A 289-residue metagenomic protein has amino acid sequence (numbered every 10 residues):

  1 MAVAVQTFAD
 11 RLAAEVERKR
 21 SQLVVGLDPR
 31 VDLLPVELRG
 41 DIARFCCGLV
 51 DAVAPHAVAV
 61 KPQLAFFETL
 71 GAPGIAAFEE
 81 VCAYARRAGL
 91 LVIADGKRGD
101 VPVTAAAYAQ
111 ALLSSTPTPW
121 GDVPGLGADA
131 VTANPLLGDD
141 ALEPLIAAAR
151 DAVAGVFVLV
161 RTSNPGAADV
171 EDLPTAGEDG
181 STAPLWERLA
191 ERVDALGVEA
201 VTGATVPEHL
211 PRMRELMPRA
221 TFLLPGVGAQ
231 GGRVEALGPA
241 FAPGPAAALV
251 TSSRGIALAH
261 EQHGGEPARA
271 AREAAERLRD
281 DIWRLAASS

Functional and structural regions predicted by a protein language model:
A2-I93, G264-W283, A287: Conserved N-terminal beta1-alpha1 strand-loop-helix module at the mouth
V16-R18, V50-H56, C82-R87, I146-A152 (+2 more regions): Acidic (Asp/Glu)-rich catalytic clusters
K19-L23, P55-V58, A88-L90, L126-D129 (+4 more regions): Short, well-ordered coil/turn segments that N-cap beta-strands
V25, V60, D95, V131 (+3 more regions): Conserved, mostly hydrophobic/aromatic
G26-D32, A65-F67, K97-V101, N134-L136 (+4 more regions): Active-site beta-loop-alpha junctions enriched in small/polar residues
R30-V31, D100-V201: Conserved anion-binding
H56-V58, P62-W120, P124, G166 (+1 more regions): N-terminal active-site wall of soluble small-molecule enzyme domains
A200, A204-T251, G255-A259: A C-terminal functional module that forms or caps the active site or interfaces directly with catalytic machinery
